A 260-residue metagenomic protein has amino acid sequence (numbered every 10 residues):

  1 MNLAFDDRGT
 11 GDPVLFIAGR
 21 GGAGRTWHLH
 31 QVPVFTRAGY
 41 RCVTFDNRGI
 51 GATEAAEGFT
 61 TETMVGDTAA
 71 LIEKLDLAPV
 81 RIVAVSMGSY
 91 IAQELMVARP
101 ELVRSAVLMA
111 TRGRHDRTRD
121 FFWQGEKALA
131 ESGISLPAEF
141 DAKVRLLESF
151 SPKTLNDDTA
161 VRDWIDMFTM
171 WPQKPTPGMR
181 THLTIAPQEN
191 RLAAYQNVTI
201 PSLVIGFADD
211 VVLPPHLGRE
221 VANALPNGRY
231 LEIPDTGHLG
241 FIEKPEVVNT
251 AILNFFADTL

Functional and structural regions predicted by a protein language model:
M1-E54: Conserved HGGG/HGGXW glycine-rich cap/lid loop of the alpha/beta-hydrolase fold
V43-V83: Active-site loop/oxyanion-hole signature of alpha/beta-hydrolase fold enzymes
A84, G88, A92: Gly/Ala-rich beta-loop-alpha elbow adjacent to hydrolase catalytic centers
V97, R104-I134: Flexible "cap/lid" loop of the alpha/beta hydrolase fold
R117, A138-T184, A193-A194: Conserved alpha/beta-hydrolase catalytic His-Asp/Glu region
V198, V204-G206: Short beta-strand/loop motif that positions the catalytic acidic residue of the alpha/beta-hydrolase fold
D209-L213: Acidic catalytic loop of the alpha/beta-hydrolase fold
G228-L260: Catalytic active-site module of serine/aspartate enzymes centered on a nucleophile-bearing elbow/loop
